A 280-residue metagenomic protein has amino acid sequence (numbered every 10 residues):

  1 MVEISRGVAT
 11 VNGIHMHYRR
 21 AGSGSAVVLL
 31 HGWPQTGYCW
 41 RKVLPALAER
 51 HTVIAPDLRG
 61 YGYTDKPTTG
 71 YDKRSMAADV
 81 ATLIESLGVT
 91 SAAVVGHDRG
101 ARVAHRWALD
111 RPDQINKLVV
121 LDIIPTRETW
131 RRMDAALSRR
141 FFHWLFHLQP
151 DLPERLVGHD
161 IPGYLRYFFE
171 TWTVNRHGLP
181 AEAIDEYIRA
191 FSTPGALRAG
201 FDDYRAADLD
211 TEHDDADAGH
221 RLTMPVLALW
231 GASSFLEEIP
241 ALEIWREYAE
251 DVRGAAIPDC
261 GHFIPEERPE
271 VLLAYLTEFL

Functional and structural regions predicted by a protein language model:
V2-G7, H15-M16, A26, I54 (+4 more regions): Flexible "cap/lid" subdomain of the alpha/beta-hydrolase fold that forms the substrate-access gate
I14, R19-Y63: Conserved HGGG/HGGXW glycine-rich cap/lid loop of the alpha/beta-hydrolase fold
Q35, S234, G261-F263: Glycine-/small-residue-rich active-site loops that bind phosphorylated ligands and cofactors
G37-R41, R198, A274: Alpha-helical elements of the RecA-like P-loop NTPase motor core of helicases
C260-P269, L273: Catalytic histidine-centered segment of alpha/beta-hydrolase-like enzymes
